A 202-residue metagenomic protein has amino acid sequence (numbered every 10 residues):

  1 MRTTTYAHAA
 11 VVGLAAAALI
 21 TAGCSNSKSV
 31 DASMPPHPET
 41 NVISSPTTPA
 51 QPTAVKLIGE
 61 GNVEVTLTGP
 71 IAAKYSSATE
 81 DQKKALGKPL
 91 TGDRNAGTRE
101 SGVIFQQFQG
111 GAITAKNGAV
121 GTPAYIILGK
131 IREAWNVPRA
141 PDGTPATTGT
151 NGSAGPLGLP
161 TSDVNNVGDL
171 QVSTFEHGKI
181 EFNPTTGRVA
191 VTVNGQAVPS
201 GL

Functional and structural regions predicted by a protein language model:
T4-H8, A15-I20, S25-L202: Extended, compositionally biased repeat/scaffold regions that form elongated interaction surfaces
